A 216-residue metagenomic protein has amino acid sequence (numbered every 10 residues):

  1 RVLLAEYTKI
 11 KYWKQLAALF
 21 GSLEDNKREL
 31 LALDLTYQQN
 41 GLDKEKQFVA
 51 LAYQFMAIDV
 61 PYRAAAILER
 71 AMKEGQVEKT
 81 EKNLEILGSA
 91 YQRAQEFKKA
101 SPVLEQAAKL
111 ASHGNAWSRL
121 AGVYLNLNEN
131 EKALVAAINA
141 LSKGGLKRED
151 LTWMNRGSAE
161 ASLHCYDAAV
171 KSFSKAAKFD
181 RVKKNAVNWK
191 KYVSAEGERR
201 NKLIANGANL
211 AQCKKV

Functional and structural regions predicted by a protein language model:
R1-L163, A168-K171, K175-R200, N206-V216: Alpha-solenoid helical repeat scaffolds
